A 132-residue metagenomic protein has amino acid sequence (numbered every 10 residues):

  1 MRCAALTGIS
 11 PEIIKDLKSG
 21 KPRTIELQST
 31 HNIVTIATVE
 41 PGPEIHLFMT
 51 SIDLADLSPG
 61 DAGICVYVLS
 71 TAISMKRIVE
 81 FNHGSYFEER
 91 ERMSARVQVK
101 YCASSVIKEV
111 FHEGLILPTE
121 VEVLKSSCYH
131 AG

Functional and structural regions predicted by a protein language model:
M1-P41: Compositionally biased, charged N-terminal/linker segments
M1-R2, N32-T35, P59-C65, H83-Y86 (+1 more regions): Acidic, Ser/Pro/Thr-rich low-complexity regulatory regions and the short amphipathic helical interaction modules they
G20, P43-L47, V68, V97-Y101: Hydrophobic beta-strand residues in large extracellular and virion-surface proteins
Q28-S29, M49-D53, A72: Short glycine-rich, polar/acidic loop-and-turn segments at beta strand-coil junctions
I36-L57: Short coil-to-beta transition motif at edge beta-strands of beta-rich domains
E40-G42, D61-V68, R90-R96: Short connector loops at helix/strand junctions that flank enzyme active sites, especially segments positioning acidic
A55-K76: Short beta-strand-centered aromatic/proline hotspots
I78-G132: Contiguous surface segments at macromolecular interaction interfaces
